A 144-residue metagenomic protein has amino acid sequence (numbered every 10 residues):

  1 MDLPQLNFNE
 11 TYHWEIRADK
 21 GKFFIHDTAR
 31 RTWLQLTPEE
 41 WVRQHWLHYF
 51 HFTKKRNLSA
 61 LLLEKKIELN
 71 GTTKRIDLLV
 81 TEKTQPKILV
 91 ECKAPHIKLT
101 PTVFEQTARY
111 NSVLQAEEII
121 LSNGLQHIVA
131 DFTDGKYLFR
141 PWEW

Functional and structural regions predicted by a protein language model:
M1-E118, L125-W144: A short, conserved, highly charged catalytic patch centered on acidic carboxylates
